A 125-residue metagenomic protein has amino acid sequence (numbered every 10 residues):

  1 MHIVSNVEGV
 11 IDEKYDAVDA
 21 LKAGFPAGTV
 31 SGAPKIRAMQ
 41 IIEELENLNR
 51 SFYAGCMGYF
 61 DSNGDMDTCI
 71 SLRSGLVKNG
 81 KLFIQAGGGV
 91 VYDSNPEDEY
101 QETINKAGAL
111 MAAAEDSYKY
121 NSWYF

Functional and structural regions predicted by a protein language model:
M1-F125: Conserved hydrophobic core element of enzyme catalytic domains
